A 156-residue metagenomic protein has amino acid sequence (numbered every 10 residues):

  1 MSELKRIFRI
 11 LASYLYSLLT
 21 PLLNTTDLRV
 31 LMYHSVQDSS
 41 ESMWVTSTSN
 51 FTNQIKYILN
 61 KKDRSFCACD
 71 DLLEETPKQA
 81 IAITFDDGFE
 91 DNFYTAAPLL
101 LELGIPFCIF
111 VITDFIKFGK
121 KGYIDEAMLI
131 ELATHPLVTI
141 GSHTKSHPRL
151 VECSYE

Functional and structural regions predicted by a protein language model:
M1-S35: Membrane-proximal basic amphipathic "stem/tether" segments
L31-Q37, L101-E156: Metal-dependent polysaccharide deacetylase catalytic core of the NodB/CE4 family, i.e., the active-site-bearing domain
H34-T48: Acidic/histidine-rich helix-loop elements that form or flank divalent-metal/phosphate-binding sites at the catalytic
T46-P77: C-terminal domain-boundary segment and adjacent tail
T52-K56, A97, E126-I130: Generic structural signal for well-ordered alpha-helices, preferentially at hydrophobic/aromatic core positions
A82-I83, T139: Hydrophobic "anchor" residues on beta-strands that sit immediately upstream of conserved functional sites
D86-G88: Noncatalytic alpha-helical scaffolds and linker/capping helices
E90, P98-L103: Acidic/aromatic-lined carbohydrate-recognition and catalytic surfaces of CAZymes acting on diverse glycans
